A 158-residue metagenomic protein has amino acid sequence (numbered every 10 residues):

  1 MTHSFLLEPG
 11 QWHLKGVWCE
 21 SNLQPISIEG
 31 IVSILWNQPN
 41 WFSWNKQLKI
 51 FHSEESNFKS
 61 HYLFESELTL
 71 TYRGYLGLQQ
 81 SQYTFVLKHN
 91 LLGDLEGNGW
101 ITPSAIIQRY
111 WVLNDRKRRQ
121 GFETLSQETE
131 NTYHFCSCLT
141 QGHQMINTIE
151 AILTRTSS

Functional and structural regions predicted by a protein language model:
T2-P9, H13-S158: Soluble ligand-binding/transfer domains with enclosed cavities or grooves
